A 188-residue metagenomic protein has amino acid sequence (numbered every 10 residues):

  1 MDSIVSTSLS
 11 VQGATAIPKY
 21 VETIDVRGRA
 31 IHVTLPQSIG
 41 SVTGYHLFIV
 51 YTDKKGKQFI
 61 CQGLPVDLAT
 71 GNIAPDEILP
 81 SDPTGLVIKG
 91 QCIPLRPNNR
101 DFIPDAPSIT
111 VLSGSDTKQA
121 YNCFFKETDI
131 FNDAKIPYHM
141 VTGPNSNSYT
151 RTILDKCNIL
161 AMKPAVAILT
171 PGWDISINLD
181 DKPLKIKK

Functional and structural regions predicted by a protein language model:
D2-P144, K156, S176-K188: Non-catalytic ligand/cofactor/substrate-binding and regulatory segments of enzyme domains
N147-T152: Solvent-exposed, polar/charged alpha-helical surfaces in well-ordered, non-transmembrane soluble domains, broadly
T170-D174: Extracellular LysM carbohydrate-binding repeats and other cell-envelope/extracellular binding modules
